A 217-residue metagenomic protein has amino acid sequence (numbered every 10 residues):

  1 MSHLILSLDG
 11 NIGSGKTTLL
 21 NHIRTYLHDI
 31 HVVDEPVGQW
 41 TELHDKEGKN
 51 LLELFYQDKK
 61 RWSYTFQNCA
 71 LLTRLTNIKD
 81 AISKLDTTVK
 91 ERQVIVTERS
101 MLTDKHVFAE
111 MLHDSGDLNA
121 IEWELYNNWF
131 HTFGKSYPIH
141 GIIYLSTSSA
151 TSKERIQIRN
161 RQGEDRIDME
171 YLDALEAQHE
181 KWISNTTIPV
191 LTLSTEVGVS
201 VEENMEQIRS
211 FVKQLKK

Functional and structural regions predicted by a protein language model:
L8: Hydrophobic anchor at the beta1->P-loop junction of P-loop NTPases
N11: P-loop (Walker A) phosphate-binding loop of NTP-binding proteins
K16: Conserved lysine of the Walker
L19-L20, R24: Post-Walker A alpha-helix
T25-Q67: Conserved substrate/cofactor phosphate-moiety recognition/catalytic segment in nucleotide-dependent phosphotransferases
W62-Y137: Glycine-rich phosphate-binding loop used to anchor ATP phosphates in small-molecule kinases, encompassing both
K105-A177: A glycine- and Lys/Arg-enriched "phosphate-lid" helix/loop adjacent to the NTP-binding pocket of small-molecule kinases
K153-K217: NTP-dependent small-molecule kinase module
